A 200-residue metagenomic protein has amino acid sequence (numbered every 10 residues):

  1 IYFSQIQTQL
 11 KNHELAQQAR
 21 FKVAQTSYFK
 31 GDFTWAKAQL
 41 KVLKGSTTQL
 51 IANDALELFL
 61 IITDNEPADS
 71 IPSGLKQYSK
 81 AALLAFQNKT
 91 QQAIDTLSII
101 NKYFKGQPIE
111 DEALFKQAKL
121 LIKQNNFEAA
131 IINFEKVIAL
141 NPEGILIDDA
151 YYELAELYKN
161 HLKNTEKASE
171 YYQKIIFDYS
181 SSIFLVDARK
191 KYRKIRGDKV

Functional and structural regions predicted by a protein language model:
I1-V200: Acidic, polar-rich low-complexity tracts and alpha-helical solenoid repeat scaffolds
